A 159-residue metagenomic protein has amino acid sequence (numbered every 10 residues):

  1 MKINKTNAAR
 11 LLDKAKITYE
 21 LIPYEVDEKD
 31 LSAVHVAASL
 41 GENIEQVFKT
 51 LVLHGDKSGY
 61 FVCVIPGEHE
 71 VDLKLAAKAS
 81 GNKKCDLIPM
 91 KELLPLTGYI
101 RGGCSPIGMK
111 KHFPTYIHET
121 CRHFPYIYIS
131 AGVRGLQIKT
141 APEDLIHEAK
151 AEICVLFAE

Functional and structural regions predicted by a protein language model:
M1-E159: Extended, low-hydrophobicity, polar/charged segments
